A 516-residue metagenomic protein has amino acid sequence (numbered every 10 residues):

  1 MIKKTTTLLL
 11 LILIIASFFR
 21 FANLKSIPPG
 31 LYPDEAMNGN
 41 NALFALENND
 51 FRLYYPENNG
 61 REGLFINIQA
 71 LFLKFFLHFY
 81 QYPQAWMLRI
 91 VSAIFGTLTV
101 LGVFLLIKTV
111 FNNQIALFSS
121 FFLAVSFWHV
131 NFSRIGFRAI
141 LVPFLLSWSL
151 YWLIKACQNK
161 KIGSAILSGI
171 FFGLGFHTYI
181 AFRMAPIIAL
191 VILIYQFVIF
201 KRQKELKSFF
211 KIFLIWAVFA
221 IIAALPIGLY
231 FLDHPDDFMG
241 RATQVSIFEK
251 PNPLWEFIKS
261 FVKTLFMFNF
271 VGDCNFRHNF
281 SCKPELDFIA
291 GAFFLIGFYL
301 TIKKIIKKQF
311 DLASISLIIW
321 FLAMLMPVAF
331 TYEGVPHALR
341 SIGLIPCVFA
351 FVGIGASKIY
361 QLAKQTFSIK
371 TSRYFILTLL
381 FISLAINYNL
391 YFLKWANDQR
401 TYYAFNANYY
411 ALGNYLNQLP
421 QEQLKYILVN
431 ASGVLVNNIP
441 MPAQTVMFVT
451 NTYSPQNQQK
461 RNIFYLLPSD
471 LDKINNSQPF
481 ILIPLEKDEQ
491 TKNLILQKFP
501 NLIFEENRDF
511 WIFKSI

Functional and structural regions predicted by a protein language model:
I2-N252, E256, S260-Y360: Membrane-integral, polyisoprenol-dependent glycosyltransferases of the GT-C/oligosaccharyltransferase superfamily
L10-I14, I170, A350, I354-F392: Signature aromatic-anchored transmembrane alpha helix within multi-pass, membrane-resident enzymes that catalyze glycan
H129, S432-V436, E486-Q490: Solvent-exposed loop/turn segments at secondary-structure junctions within structured extracellular/periplasmic domains
N275-E285, Q456-D472: Short linear, low-complexity motifs centered on an aromatic residue
T331, V348, K364, N417 (+1 more regions): Hydrophobic alpha-helix feature that most strongly marks membrane-spanning transmembrane helices and their immediate
S372-F448, Y453-F464: Membrane-proximal, lumen/periplasm-facing interface regions of secretory-pathway glyco- and lipid-modifying enzymes
K460-I516: Aromatic/acidic, Gly/Pro-rich catalytic loop(s) in extracytoplasmic/lumenal soluble domains of multi-pass membrane
